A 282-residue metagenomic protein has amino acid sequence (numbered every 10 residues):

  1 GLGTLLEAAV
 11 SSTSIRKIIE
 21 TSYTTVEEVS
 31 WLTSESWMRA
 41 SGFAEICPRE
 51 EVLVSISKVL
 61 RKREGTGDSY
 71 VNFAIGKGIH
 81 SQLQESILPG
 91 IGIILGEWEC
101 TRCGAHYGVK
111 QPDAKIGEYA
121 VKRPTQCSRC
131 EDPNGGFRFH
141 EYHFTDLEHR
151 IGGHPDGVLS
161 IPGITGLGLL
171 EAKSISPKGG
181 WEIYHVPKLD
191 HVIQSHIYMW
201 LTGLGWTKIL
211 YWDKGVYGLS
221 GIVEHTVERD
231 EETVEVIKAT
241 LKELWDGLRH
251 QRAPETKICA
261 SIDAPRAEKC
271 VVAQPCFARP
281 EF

Functional and structural regions predicted by a protein language model:
G1-L169, E182-H185, L189: Metal-dependent nuclease catalytic cores that hydrolyze phosphodiester bonds in DNA/RNA, characterized by
E7, K110-D113, E182-K188, I197 (+1 more regions): Metal-dependent nuclease catalytic regions and adjoining charged, substrate-binding loops involved in nucleic-acid end
A44, I56-S57, S174, D213 (+1 more regions): A broadly conserved detector of short glycine/acidic/proline-rich loop/turn motifs that flank catalytic sites and bind
G78, Q82, I193-I197, L201: Short amphipathic alpha-helical face segments that pack within enzyme cores and frequently flank/anchor catalytic
V158, G168-E171, W206-Y211: A structural signal for short, well-ordered beta-strand segments and their strand-loop junctions that often border
S176-K178: Feature marks short, surface-exposed loop/turn motifs that line or immediately flank catalytic pockets and channel
